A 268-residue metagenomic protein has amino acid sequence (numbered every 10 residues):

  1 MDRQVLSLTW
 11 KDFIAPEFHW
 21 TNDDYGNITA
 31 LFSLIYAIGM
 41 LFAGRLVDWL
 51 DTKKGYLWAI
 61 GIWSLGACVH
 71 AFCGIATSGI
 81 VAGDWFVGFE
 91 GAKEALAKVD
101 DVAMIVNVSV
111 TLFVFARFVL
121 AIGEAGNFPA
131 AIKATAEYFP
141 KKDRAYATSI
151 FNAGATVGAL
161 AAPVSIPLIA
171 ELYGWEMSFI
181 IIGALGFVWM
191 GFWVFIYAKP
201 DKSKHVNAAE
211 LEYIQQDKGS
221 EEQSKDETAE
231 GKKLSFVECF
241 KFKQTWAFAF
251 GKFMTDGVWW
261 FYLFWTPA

Functional and structural regions predicted by a protein language model:
M1-N22, Y262-P267: Extracytoplasmic
Q4, S33-L41, A159-L160: Residue-level signature of mid-helix packing/kink "hotspots" within the transmembrane helices of 12-pass Major
L6-L8, F242-A268: Extracytoplasmic gate region of multi-pass secondary transporters
G39-D51: Helix-to-loop junctions at the C-terminal end of transmembrane segments in multipass secondary transporters
G61-V106: C-terminal ends and interior cores of transmembrane alpha-helices in multi-pass membrane transporters/permeases
A116-A155: Cytoplasmic helix-loop-helix junction between adjacent transmembrane helices in 12-TM secondary transporters
A155-K204: Helix-loop-helix hairpin linking two adjacent transmembrane segments in secondary transporters
